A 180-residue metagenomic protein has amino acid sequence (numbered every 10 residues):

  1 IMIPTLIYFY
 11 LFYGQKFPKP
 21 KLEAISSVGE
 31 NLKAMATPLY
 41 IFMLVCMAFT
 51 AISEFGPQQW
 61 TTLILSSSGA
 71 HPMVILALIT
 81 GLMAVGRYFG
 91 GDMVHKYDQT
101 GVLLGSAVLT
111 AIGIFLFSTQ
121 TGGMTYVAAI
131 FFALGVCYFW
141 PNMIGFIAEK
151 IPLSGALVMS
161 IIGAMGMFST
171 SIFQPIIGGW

Functional and structural regions predicted by a protein language model:
I1-G14: Symmetry-related core transmembrane helices of the 12-TM Major Facilitator Superfamily/SLC fold
L32-G86, F173-G178: Extracytoplasmic gate region of multi-pass secondary transporters
I52, G56, L134-N142, S171-I172: Hydrophobic transmembrane alpha-helices of Major Facilitator Superfamily
G86-Q99: Helix-to-loop junctions at the C-terminal end of transmembrane segments in multipass secondary transporters
G101-L116, G123: Structural signature of the two symmetry-related core transmembrane helices
M124-Y138: Hydrophobic core of transmembrane alpha-helices in multi-pass small-molecule transporters, especially MFS/SLC-type
Y138-P152: Intracellular juxtamembrane helix-capping segments at the cytosolic ends of symmetry-related transmembrane helices
L153-W180: A late C-terminal transmembrane helix in Major Facilitator Superfamily
